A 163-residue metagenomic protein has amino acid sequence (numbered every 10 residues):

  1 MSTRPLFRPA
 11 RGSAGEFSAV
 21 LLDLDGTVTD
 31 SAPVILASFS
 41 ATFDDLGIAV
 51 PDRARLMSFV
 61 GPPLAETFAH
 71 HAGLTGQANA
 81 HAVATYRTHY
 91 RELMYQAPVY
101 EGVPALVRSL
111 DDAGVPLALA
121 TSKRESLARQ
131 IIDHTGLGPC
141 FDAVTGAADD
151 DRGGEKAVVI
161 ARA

Functional and structural regions predicted by a protein language model:
S2-S58, A72: Active-site neighborhood of HAD-like aspartate-dependent phosphohydrolases
F7-R11, E16, E92-L119, E125-R129 (+1 more regions): Short, acidic loop-to-helix structural element flanking the phosphoryl-transfer center in phosphate-processing enzymes
S38, D52-R55, T67-F68, L127 (+1 more regions): Hydrophobic alpha-helical segments typical of transmembrane helices and their membrane-interface/capping positions
T42-F43, P62-Q77, I131, V159 (+1 more regions): Helix-loop "lid/cap" segments that line or gate small-molecule binding pockets
D44-A49, T75-Q77, D112-G114, G136-C140: Short helix-capping segments at alpha-helix termini
F59, P63, P98-G102, K123 (+1 more regions): Short beta->alpha linker loops
A69-A105: Metal-dependent phosphoesterase signature
E125-A163: Substrate-recognition "cap/lid" segment bordering the active-site pocket of phosphatases
